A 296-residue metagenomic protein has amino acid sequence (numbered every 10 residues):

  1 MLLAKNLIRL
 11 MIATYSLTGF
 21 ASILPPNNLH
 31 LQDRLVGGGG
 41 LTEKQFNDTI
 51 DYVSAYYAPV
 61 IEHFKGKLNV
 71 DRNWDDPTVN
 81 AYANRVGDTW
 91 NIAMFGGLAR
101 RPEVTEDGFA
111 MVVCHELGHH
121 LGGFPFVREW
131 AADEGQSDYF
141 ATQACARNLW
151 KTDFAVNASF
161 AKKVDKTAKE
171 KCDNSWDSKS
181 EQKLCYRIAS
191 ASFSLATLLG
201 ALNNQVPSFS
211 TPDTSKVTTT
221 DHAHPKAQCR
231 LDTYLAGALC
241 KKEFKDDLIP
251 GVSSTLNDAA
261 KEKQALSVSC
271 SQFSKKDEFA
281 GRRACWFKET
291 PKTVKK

Functional and structural regions predicted by a protein language model:
L2-A13: Sec-dependent signal peptide recognition, specifically the positively charged N-region followed immediately by
G19-R72, W286: A metal-dependent hydrolase signature that marks the N-terminal structural subdomain at the beginning of catalytic folds
V60-D75, F126-W130, L149-F160: Surface-exposed patches in mature extracellular/periplasmic domains of secreted proteins
D71-A93: Catalytic zinc-binding patch centered on the HExxH motif and its immediate surroundings that defines zinc-dependent
W90-I92, E106-G122: Short, contiguous hydrophobic alpha-helices characteristic of membrane insertion segments
G96-M111, F126-R128: Short pre-active-site segment immediately N-terminal to the catalytic Zn-binding motif
L117-Q136, Q143-D153: Catalytic Zn2+-binding segment of zinc metalloproteases
S190-K296: Pan-zinc metallopeptidase signature
